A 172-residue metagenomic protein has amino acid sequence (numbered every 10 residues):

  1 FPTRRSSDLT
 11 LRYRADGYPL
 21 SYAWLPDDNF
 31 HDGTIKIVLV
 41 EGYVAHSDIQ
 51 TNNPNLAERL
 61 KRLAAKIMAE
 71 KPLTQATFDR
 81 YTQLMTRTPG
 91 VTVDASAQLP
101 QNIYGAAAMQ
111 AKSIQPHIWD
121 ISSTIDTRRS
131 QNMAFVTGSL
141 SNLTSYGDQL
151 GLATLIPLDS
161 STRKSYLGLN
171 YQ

Functional and structural regions predicted by a protein language model:
F1-S6: Short, small-residue-biased leader/transition segments that mark boundaries at the very start of proteins
T10-R12, Y22, A45-Q172: Outer-membrane beta-barrel initiation region
W24-D28: Active-site-adjacent loops and short helices of periplasmic peptidoglycan-processing enzymes
N29-I35, L39-G42, I103-A107: A short, glycine/Asx- and small/polar-enriched loop/turn that sits immediately N-terminal to a beta-strand
